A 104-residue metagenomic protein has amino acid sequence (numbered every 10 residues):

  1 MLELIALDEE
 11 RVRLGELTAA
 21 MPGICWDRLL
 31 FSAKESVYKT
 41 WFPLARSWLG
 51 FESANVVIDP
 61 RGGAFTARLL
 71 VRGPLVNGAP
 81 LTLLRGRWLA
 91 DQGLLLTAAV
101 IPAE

Functional and structural regions predicted by a protein language model:
M1-E104: Core catalytic alpha/beta fold that binds nucleotide/phospho-ligands
